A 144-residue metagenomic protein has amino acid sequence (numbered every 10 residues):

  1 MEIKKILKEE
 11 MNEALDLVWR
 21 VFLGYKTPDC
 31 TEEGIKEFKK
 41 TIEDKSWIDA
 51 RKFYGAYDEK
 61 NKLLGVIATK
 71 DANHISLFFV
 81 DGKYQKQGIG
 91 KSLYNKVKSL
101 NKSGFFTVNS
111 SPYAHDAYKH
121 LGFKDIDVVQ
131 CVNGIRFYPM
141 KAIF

Functional and structural regions predicted by a protein language model:
M1-D16: A short beta-loop-alpha structural element at the N-terminal edge of CoA-dependent acyl/N-acetyltransferase catalytic
L15, W19-E43: Conserved GNAT-fold acetyl-CoA-binding loop/helix
I42-G55, H74: A short helix-loop-beta-strand connector motif used in the catalytic cores of GNAT acetyltransferases and, in some
R51-G65: Conserved beta-hairpin
K70-G82: Conserved acetyl-CoA binding element of GNAT-fold acetyltransferases
V80, K86-S99: Conserved acetyl-CoA-binding loop-helix of GNAT-fold acetyltransferases
L100-Y113: Conserved GNAT acetyl-CoA-binding A-motif
P112-R136: Conserved active-site alpha-helix within GNAT-family acetyltransferase domains
